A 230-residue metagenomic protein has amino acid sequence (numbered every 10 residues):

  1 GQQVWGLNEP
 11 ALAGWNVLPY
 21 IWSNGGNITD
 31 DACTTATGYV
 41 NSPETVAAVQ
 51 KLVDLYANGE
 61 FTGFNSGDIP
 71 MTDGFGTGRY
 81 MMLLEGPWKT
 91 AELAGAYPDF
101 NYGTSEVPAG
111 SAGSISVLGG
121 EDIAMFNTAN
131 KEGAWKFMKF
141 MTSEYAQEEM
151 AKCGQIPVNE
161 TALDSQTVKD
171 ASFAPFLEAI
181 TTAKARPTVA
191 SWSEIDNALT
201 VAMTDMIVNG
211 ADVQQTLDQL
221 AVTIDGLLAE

Functional and structural regions predicted by a protein language model:
G1-A11, S143-G154, L228-E230: Bilobed periplasmic-binding protein-like "clamshell/Venus-flytrap" ligand-binding domains
G1-T37, Y80: Extracytoplasmic/periplasmic solute-binding protein
N27-T29, T45, L55-N58, T128-A134 (+1 more regions): Short helix-loop capping/hinge motifs at secondary-structure junctions, enriched in acidic/polar residues
T34-F64: Glycine-centered hinge/linker elements that transmit conformational signals in sensory and ligand-binding systems
A57, E178-E230: Conserved C-terminal helix/tail region of periplasmic/extracytoplasmic solute-binding proteins
G63-T77: Short helix-initiation/N-cap motifs at beta->coil->alpha
M81-G86: Paired acidic/hydrophobic, glycine-rich loop segments that form the ligand-binding mouth/hinge of periplasmic-binding
W88-D99, P108-V201: C-terminal lobe and pocket-closing loops of periplasmic/extracytoplasmic Venus-flytrap solute-binding proteins
